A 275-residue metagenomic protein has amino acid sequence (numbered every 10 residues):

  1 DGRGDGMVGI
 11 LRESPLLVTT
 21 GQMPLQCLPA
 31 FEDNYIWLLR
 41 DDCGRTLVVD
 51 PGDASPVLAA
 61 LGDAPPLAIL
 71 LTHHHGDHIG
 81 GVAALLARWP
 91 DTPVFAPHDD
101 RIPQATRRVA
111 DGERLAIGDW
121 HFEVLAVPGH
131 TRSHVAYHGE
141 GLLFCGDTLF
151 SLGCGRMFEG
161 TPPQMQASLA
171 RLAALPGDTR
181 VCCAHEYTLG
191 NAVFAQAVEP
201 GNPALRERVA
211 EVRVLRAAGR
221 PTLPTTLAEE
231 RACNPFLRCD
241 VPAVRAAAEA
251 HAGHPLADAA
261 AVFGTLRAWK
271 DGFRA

Functional and structural regions predicted by a protein language model:
D1-T19: N-terminal amphipathic/basic-hydrophobic helices that include classical n-h-c signal peptides and signal-anchor
V8-R12, A170-R180, L189-A275: Accessory terminal helices/loops
P15-A64, W120, V135-L152: Conserved beta-strand hairpin/beta-sheet module of binuclear metal-dependent hydrolase folds, prominently
F31-D33, R45, D53-L125, E211: Active-site HxH/HxHxD metal-binding segment of metal-dependent hydrolases
L39, D50, H73, V109 (+5 more regions): Divalent metal-coordination and catalytic microenvironments
P51-D53, H74, D99-D100, H130-T131 (+4 more regions): Active-site metal-binding loops of divalent metal-dependent hydrolases
G80-G81, L85, A136-Y137, C154 (+1 more regions): Active-site-flanking alpha-helical
G153-T179: Active-site-adjacent loop/tail segments of enzyme domains
